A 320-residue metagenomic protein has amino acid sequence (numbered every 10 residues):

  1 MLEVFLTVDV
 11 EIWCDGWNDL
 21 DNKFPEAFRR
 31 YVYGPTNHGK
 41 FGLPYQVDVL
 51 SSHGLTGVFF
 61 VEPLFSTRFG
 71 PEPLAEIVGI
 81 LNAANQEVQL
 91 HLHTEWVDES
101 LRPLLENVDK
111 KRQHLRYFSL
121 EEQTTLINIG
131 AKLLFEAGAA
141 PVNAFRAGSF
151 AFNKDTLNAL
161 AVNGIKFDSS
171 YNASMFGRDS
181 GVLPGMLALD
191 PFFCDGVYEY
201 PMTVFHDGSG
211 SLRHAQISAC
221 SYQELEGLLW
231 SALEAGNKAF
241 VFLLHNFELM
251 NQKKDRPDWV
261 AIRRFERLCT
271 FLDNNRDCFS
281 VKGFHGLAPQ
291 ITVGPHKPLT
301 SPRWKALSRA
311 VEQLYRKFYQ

Functional and structural regions predicted by a protein language model:
M1-A84, F242: Active-site beta->alpha N-cap acidic-glycine motif
V4-V8, G57-F59, V88-L92, N143-F145 (+3 more regions): Hydrophobic faces of well-ordered beta-strands that scaffold small-molecule active sites in alpha/beta enzyme cores
V10-W13, P63-T67, T94-V97, S149-F152 (+4 more regions): Short, solvent-exposed loop/turn segments at secondary-structure junctions
A27-N37, F60-R68, R112-E121, V142-N143 (+2 more regions): The substrate-binding groove and active-site-proximal loops of carbohydrate-active enzymes, especially glycoside
P44-L55, F69-H91, L104, A161 (+2 more regions): Acidic (Asp/Glu)-rich catalytic clusters
T56, F60-A147, A151, Q252: Metal-dependent polysaccharide deacetylase catalytic core of the NodB/CE4 family, i.e., the active-site-bearing domain
R146-N237: Active-site-adjacent pocket scaffolds in enzyme catalytic domains
G185-A188, A215-Q320: C-terminal domain-boundary segment and adjacent tail
